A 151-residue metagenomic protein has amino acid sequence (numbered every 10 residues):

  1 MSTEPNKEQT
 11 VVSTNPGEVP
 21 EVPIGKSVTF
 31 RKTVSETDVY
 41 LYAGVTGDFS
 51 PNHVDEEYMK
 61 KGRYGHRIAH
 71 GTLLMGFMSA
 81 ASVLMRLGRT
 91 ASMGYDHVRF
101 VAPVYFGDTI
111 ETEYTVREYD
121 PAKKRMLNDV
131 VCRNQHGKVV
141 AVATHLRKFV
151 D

Functional and structural regions predicted by a protein language model:
S2-A91: Hot-dog-fold acyl-thioester-processing enzymes
S2-S27, V104-T109, E113-D151: HotDog/MaoC-like acyl-thioester-processing domains
F30-V34, V98, H145-R147: Generic detection of short hydrophobic beta-strand segments and adjacent strand-loop junctions
L84-T112: Mid-chain, well-packed structural core segment of small domains
